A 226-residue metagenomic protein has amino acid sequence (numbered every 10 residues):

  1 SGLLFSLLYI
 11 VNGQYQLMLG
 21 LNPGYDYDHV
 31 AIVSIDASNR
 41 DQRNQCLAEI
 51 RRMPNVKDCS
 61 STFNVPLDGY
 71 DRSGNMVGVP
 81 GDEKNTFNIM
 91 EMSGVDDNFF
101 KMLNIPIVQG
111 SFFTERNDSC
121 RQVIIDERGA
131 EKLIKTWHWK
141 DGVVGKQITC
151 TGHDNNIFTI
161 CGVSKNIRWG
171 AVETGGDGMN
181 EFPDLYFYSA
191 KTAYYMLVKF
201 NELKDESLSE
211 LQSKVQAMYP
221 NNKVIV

Functional and structural regions predicted by a protein language model:
G2-D28: Alpha-helical transmembrane segments
M18-N44: Membrane-interface junction motifs in transport/secretion proteins
N22-P23, V65-G69, E173: Surface-exposed extracellular loop regions of Gram-negative outer-membrane beta-barrel proteins, predominantly
V33-S38, E83-I89, F112-C120, I134-K135 (+3 more regions): Short, contiguous acidic/charged loop-to-helix segments that flank catalytic cores in large enzymes
D41-S60, E127-E131, G152-V226: "Rare, low-scoring activations can occur in soluble or secreted enzymes where short amphipathic helices or signal
L47-F112, V226: Short amphipathic beta-strand/extended segments in non-transmembrane regions
R72-E83, D141, E173-F182: Short, surface-exposed loop/helix-turn segments at secondary-structure junctions that function as lids/hinges flanking
T86-D177: Hydrophobic secondary-structure segments that place a key small or acidic residue at a functional site
